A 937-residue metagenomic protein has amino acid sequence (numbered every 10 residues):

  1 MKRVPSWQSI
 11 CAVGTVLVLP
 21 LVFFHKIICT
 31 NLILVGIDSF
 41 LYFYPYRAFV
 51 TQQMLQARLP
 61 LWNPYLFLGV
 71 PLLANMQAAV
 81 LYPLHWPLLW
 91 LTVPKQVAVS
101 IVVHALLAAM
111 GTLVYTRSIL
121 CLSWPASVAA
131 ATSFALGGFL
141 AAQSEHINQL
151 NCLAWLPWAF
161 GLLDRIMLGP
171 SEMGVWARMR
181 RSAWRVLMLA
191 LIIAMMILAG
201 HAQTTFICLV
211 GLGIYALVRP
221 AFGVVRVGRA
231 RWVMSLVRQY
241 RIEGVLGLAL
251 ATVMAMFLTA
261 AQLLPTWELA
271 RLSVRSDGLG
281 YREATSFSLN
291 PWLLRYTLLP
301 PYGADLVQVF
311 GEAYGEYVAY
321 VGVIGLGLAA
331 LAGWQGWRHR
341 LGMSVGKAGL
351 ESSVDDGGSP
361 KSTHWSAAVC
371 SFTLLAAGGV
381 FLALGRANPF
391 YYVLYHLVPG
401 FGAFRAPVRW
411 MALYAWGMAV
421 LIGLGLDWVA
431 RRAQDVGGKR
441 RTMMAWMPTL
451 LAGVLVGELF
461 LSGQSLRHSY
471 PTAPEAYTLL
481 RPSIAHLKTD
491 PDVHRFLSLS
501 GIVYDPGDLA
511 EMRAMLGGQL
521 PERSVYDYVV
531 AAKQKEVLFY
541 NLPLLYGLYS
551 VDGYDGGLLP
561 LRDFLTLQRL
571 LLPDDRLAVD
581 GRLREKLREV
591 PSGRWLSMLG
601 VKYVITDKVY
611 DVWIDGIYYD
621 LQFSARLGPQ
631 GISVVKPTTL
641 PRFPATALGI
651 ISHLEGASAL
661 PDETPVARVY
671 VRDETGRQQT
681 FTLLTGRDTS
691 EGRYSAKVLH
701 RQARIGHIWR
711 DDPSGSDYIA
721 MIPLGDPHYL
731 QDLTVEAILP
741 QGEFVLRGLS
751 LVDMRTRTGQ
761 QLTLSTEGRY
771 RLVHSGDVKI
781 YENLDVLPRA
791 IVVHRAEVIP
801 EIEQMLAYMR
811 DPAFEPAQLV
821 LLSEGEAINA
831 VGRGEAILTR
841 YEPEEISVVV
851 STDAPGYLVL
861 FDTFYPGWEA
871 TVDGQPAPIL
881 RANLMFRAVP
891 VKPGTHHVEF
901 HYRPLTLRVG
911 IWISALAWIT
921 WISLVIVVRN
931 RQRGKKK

Functional and structural regions predicted by a protein language model:
K2, F43-Y46, G327, R771-L772 (+4 more regions): Active-site-proximal, structured, solvent-exposed surfaces of multi-pass membrane proteins that position macromolecular
V16-L19, A109-I119, W124-P170, A177-A221 (+2 more regions): Membrane-embedded helix bundles of polyisoprenyl
L21-T30, M54, P87-K95, L120 (+7 more regions): Membrane-interface helix-loop junctions at the exits of transmembrane helices
K26-I119, P125-W155, P291-G315, A870: Active-site lumenal/periplasmic loops and adjacent helix-entry segments of GT-C-fold, multi-pass membrane
Y42-M54, R58-P60, A251-G336, A403 (+3 more regions): Periplasmic/ER-lumenal interhelical loops and adjacent helix-loop junctions in multi-pass membrane proteins
L140-L150, G278-T285, V307-Y317, W365 (+5 more regions): Membrane-helix boundary/interfacial segments in multi-pass membrane proteins
G322-S359, T363, L374-F381, L924-V925: Hydrophobic, aromatic-rich transmembrane alpha-helices and their immediate juxtamembrane boundary segments
G453, G457-T675, Q679-F681, T685 (+3 more regions): Extracytoplasmic
